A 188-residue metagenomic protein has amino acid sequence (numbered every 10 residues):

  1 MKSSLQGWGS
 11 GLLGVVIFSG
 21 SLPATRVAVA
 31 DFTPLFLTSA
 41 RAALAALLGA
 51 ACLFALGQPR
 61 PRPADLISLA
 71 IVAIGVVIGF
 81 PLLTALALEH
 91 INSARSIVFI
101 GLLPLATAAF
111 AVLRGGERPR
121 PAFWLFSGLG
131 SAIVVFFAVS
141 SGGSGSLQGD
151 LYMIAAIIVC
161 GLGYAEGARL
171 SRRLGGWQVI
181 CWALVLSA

Functional and structural regions predicted by a protein language model:
M1-S39, L82, L86, G142-R169 (+1 more regions): Glycine-/small-residue-enriched transmembrane alpha-helix faces in small-molecule transporters and effluxers
W8-L12, A64-A73, R118-S131, G149-M153 (+1 more regions): Cytoplasmic-side transmembrane-helix entry/capping segments in multi-pass membrane proteins
V16-T25, A50-I100, L129-A132, F136: Specific transmembrane alpha-helical segments of multi-pass solute transporters/efflux pumps, especially DMT/EamA
P23, A30, F54-P61, G116 (+4 more regions): Transmembrane helix-loop junctions in multipass membrane proteins, especially transporters and channels
F32-L44, D65, V179: Loop-to-helix transition at the N-terminal end of transmembrane alpha-helices
F36-L47, G75-V76, P81-R118, A156: Specific alpha-helical transmembrane segments that line the substrate/conduction pathway and gating interfaces
A45, G49, T107-A109, L113 (+2 more regions): Transmembrane alpha-helical segments that form core, pore/gating elements of small-molecule transporters/exporters
G49, A70, L102, F110 (+2 more regions): Hydrophobic transmembrane alpha-helices of multi-pass small-molecule transport proteins
